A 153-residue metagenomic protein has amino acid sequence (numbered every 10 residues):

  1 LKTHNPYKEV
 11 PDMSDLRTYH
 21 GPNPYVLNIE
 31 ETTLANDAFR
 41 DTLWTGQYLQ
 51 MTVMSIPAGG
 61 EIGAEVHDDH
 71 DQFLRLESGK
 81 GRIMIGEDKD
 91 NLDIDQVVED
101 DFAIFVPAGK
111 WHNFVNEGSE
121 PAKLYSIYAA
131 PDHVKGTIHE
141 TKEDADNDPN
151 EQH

Functional and structural regions predicted by a protein language model:
L1-Q50, G63, Q96, E140-H153: A short, N-terminal "cap"/entry segment at the start of jelly-roll beta-barrel domains of the cupin/DSBH fold
V26-R40, H70, G81, I104-P107 (+1 more regions): Contiguous, function-dense segments enriched for cysteine-driven chemistry and partner/ligand-binding capacity
T42, M51-S55, F73, D95 (+2 more regions): Conserved hydrophobic/aromatic beta-strand scaffold that supports enzyme active sites
I62-A64, I83-M84, V106, H112-G118: Short beta-strand His + acidic residue motifs that chelate non-heme Fe in jelly-roll/DSBH and cupin folds
D69-D88: Glycine- and acidic-residue-biased ligand/ion/polar-headgroup-sensing regions
D88-A108: Short acidic-glycine-tyrosine-enriched beta hairpin
E99-D100, A108-V134: Ligand-binding loop in jelly-roll beta-barrel domains
